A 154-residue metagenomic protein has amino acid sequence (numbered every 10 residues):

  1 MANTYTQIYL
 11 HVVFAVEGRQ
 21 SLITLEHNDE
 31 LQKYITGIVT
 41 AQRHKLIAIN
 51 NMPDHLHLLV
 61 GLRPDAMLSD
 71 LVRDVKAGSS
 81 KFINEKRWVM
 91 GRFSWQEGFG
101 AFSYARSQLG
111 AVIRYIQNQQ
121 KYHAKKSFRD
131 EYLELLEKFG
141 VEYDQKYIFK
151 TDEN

Functional and structural regions predicted by a protein language model:
M1-N154: Basic nucleic-acid-binding interfaces
